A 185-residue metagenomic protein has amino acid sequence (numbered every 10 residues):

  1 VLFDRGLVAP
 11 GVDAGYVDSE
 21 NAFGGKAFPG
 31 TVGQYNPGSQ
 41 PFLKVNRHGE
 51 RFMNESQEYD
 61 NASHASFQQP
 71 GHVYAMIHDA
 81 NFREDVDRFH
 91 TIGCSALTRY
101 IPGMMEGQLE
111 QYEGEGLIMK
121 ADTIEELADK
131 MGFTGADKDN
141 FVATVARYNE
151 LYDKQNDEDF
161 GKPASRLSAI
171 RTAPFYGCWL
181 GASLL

Functional and structural regions predicted by a protein language model:
D4, V8-A136: An anion/pyrophosphate-binding glycine-rich loop and adjacent beta-alpha core in soluble alpha-beta enzymes
D139-L185: A glycine-rich dinucleotide-binding beta-alpha-beta segment and adjacent secondary-structure elements that constitute
